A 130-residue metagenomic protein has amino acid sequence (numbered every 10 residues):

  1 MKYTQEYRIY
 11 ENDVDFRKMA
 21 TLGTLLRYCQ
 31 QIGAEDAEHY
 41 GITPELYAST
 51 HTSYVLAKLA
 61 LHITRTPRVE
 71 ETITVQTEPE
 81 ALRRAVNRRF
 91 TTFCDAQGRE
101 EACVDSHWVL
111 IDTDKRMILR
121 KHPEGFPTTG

Functional and structural regions predicted by a protein language model:
M1-L56, C103-D105, I111-G130: Hot-dog-fold acyl-thioester-processing enzymes
A60-G130: HotDog/MaoC-like acyl-thioester-processing domains
